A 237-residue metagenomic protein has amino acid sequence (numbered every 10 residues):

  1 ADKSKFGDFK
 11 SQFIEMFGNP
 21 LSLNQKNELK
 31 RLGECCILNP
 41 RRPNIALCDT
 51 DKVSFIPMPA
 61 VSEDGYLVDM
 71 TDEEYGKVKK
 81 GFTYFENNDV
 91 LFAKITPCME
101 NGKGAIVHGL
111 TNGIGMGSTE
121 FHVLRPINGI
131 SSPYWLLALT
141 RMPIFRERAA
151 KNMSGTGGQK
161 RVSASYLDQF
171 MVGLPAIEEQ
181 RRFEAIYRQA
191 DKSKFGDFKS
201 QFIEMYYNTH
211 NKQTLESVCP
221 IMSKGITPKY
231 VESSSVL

Functional and structural regions predicted by a protein language model:
A1-I45, Q169, G173-I226: Non-catalytic DNA-recognition/assembly elements of restriction-modification systems
Q25-D64, V78-G81, K94-I95, M99-N101 (+2 more regions): Low-complexity, Lys/Gly-biased intrinsically disordered segments
M58, P126, V172: Active-site donor-binding loop signature of nucleotide-sugar glycosyltransferases
E63-L67, R161-V162: Short acidic/His/Gly/Ser-rich catalytic and metal-binding motifs that mark active-site loops of diverse hydrolases
D72, V78-K79, L110, T156: Short, solvent-exposed loop/turn positions at domain surfaces that link secondary-structure elements or cap domain
G81-T83, N87, L91-R141: A short beta-sheet element
I114-H122, S154-E178: A short glycine-rich beta-alpha junction/loop motif
